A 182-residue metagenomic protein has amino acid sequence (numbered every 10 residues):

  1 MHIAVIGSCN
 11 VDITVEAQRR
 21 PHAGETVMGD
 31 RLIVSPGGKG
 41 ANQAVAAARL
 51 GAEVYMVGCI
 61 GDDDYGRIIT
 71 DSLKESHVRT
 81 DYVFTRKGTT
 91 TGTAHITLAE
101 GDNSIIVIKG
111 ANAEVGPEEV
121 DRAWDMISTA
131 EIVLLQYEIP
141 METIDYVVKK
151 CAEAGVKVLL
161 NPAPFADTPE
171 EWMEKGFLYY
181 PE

Functional and structural regions predicted by a protein language model:
M1, D30, T91-T93, D102-N103: Change "...and in nucleic-acid phosphodiester-cleaving endonucleases..." to "...and in nucleic-acid processing enzymes
M1-C59, D64-I68, K74-V78: Glycine-rich phosphate/adenosyl-contacting loop at the front of the ribokinase-like
S8, G58-D62, T85, L98-E100 (+2 more regions): Cofactor-binding loop segments of dinucleotide-utilizing enzymes, especially the Rossmann-like FAD- and NAD(P)+-binding
A48-Y55, D125-I132, K150-G155: Short, surface-exposed connector motifs at secondary-structure boundaries
S72-G88: A glycine-rich helix N-cap at a beta->alpha junction
H77, A113-E118, L159-A166: Short gly/ser/thr-rich secondary-structure transition/capping motifs
Y82-R86, I96-I132, Y137: Conserved phosphate-binding/catalytic loop of the ribokinase/pfkB sugar-kinase fold
I132-E182: Conserved beta-alpha-beta core of the PfkB/ribokinase-like small-molecule kinase fold
